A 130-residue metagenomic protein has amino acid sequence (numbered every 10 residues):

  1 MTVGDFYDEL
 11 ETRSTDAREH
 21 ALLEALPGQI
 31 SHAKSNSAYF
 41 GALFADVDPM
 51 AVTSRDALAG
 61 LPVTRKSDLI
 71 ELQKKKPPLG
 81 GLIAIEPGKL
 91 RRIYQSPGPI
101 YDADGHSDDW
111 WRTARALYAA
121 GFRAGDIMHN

Functional and structural regions predicted by a protein language model:
M1-D126: Nucleotide 5′-phosphate-binding alpha/beta core
H129-N130: Short, well-ordered beta-strand segments
